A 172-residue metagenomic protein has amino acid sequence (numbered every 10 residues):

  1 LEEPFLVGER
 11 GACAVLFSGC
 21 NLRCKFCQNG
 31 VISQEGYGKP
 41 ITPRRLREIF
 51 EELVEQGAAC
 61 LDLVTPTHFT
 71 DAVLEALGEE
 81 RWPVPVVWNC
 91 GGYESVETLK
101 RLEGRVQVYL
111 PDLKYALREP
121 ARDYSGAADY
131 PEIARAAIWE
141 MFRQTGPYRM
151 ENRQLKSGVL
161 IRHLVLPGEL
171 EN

Functional and structural regions predicted by a protein language model:
L1, G8-E9, S18, R44 (+3 more regions): Surface-exposed loop/turn and secondary-structure junction residues enriched for glycine/proline
L1-N21, K25, N29-Q34: N-terminal [4Fe-4S]-dependent radical SAM core
A12, C20-N21, P43-E51, E55: Glycine-rich adenosyl-nucleotide cofactor-binding module
V15, I41, H68: Conserved active-site and cofactor/substrate-binding residues in soluble primary-metabolism enzymes
F26, V31-Y37, R44-R45, F50: Glycine/small-residue-rich loop that forms an oxyanion/phosphate-binding "nest" at active or ligand-binding sites
G36-K39, D123-S125: Short, solvent-exposed loop/turn segments at secondary-structure boundaries
T42-P43, G92: A conditional alpha-helix N-cap/helix-loop micro-motif detector
E48-N172: Conserved AdoMet/S-adenosylmethionine-binding subsite of the radical SAM
